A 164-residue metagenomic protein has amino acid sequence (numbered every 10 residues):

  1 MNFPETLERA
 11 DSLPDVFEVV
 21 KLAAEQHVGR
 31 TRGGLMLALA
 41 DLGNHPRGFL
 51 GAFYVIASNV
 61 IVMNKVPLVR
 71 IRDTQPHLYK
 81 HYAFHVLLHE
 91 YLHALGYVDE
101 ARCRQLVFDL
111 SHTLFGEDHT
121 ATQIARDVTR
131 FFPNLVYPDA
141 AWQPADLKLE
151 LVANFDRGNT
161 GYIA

Functional and structural regions predicted by a protein language model:
M1-R72, V98-A164: Metalloprotease/metallohydrolase-associated module, dominated by Zn2+-dependent proteases
V62-L88: Short acidic, glycine/tyrosine-flanked loop/strand segments centered on an H-E-D-like triad
H81-V98, R104: Active-site recognition of the HExxH zinc-binding catalytic motif
